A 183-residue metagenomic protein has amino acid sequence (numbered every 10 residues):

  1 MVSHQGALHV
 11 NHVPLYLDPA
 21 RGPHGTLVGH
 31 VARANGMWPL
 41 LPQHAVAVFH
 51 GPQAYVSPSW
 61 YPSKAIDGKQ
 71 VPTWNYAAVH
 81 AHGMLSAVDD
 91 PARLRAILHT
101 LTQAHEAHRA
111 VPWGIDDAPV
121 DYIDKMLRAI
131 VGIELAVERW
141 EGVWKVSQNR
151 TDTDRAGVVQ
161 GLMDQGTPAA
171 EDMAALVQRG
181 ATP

Functional and structural regions predicted by a protein language model:
M1-P183: Binding-site signature for planar aromatic cofactors or substrates
